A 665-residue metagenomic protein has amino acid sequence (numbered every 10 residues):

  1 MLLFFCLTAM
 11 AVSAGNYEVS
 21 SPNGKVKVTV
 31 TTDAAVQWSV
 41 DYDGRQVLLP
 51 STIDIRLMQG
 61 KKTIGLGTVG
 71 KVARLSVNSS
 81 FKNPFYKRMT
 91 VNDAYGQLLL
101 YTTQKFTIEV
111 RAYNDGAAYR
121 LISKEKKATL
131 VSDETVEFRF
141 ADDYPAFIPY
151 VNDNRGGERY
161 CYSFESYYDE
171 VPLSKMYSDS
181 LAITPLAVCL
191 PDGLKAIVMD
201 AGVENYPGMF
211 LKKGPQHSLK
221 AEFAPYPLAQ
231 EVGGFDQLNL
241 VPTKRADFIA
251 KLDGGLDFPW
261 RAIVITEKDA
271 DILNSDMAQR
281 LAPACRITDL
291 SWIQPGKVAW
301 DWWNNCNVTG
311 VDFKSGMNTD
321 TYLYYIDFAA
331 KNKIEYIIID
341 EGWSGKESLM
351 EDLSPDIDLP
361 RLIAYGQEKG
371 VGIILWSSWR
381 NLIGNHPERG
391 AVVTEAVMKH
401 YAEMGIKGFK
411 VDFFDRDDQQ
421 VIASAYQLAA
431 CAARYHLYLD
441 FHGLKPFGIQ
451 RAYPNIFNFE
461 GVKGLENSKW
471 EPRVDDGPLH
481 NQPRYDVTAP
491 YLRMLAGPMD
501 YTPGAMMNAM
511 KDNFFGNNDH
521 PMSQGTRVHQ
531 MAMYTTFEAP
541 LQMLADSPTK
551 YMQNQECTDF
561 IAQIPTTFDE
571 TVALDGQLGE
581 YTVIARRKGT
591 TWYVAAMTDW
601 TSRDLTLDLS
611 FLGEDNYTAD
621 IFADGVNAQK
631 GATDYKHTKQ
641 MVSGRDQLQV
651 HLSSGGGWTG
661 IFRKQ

Functional and structural regions predicted by a protein language model:
M1-N16: Bacterial Sec-dependent N-terminal signal peptides
N16-L281: N-terminal accessory beta-strand-rich subdomains and adjacent acidic, glycine-rich linkers that precede catalytic cores
P84-N92, F560-I584: Edge strands and adjacent loops of beta-rich recognition modules
I249, D253-N332, Y336: An acidic-aromatic substrate-binding cleft motif
I339-T526: Aromatic- and carboxylate-enriched substrate-binding clefts and catalytic-loop regions of carbohydrate-active enzymes
V528-L574: Catalytic cores of secreted or luminal carbohydrate-active enzymes
L578-E614, W658-T659: Carbohydrate-binding surface patches
Q640-Q665: C-terminal beta-strand-rich structural cap/linker in extracellular carbohydrate-active enzymes
